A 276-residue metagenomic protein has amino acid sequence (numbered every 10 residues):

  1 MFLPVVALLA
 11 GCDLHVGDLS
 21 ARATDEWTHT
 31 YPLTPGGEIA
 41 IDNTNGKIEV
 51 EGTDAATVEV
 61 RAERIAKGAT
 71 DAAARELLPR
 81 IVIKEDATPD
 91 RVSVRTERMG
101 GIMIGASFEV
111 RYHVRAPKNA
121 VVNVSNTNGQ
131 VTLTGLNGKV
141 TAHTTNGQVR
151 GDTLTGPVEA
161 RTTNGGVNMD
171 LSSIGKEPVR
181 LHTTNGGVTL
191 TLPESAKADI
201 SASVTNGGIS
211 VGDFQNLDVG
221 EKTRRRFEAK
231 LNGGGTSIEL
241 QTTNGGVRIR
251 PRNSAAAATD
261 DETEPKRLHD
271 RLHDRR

Functional and structural regions predicted by a protein language model:
M1-V5: Sec-dependent signal peptide recognition, specifically the positively charged N-region followed immediately by
L9-G11: C-terminal motif of bacterial Sec signal peptides marking the signal peptidase cleavage site
D13-H15: Bacterial signal peptide processing site
A21, H29-T57: Post-signal-peptide N-terminal segment of Sec-exported extracytoplasmic proteins
D25-T34, R61, T70, R161 (+1 more regions): Short, surface-exposed interaction patches in beta-rich subdomains that mediate adhesion/assembly near membranes
T28-T34, E76-G151, R226-Q241, G246-N253: Right-handed parallel beta-helix
P35, N43, R61-I81: N-terminal post-signal-peptidase region of extra-cytosolic proteins
E38-T44, V60, A120-T127, V131 (+6 more regions): Well-ordered beta-strand segments characteristic of repetitive beta-sheet solenoids
